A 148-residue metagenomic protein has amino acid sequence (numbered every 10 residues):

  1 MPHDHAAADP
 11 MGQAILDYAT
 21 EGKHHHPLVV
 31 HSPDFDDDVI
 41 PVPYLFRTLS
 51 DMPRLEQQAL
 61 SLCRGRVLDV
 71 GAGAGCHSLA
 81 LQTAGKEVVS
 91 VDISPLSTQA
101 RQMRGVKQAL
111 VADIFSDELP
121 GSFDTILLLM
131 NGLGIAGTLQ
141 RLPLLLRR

Functional and structural regions predicted by a protein language model:
M1-V29: N-terminal auxiliary segments of SAM/dcSAM-dependent transferases
V42-R66: Conserved alpha-helix/loop element of class I SAM-dependent methyltransferases that forms part of the SAM/SAH-binding
A74: Conserved SAM/SAH-binding loop
S94-P95: Conserved SAM/SAH-binding beta-strand->alpha-helix loop
G105-S116: Conserved SAM-binding strand-loop segment of SAM-dependent methyltransferases
S116-T125: A short acidic, Gly/Pro-enriched loop at the edge of an enzyme's catalytic core that lines a small-molecule cofactor
G134-R148: A short, conserved alpha-helix within the catalytic core of class I
